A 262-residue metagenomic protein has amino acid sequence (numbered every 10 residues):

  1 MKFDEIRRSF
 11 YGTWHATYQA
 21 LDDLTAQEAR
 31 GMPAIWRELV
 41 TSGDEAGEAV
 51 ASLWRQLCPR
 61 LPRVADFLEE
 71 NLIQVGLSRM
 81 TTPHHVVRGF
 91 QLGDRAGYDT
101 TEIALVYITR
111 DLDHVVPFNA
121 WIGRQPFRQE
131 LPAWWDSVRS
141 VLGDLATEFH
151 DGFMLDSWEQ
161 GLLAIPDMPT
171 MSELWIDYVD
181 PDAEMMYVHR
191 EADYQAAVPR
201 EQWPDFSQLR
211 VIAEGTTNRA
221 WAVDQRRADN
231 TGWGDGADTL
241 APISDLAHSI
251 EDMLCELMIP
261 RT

Functional and structural regions predicted by a protein language model:
M1-R219: A surface-exposed partner-binding patch
Q202-P204, A213-T262: A recognition module on extended beta-rich or small alphabeta surfaces enriched in W/G with H and D/E
